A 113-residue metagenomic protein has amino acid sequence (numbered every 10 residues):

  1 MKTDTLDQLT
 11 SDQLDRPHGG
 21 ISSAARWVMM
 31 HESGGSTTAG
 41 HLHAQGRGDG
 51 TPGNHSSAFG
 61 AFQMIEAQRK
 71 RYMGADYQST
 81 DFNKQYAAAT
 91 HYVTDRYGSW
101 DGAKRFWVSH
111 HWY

Functional and structural regions predicted by a protein language model:
M1-G20: N-terminal secretory leader/proregion of peptide precursors and effectors
L14, S33-G34, G98: Generic structural signal for secondary-structure transition and capping sites
R16, G35, R71: Active-site micro-motifs of SAM-dependent methyltransferase domains
G20-S23, H55-S57: Extracellular/periplasmic catalytic domains that process cell-envelope and extracellular macromolecules
I21-G46, N83-V93, A103-V108: Short, functionally critical alpha-helical segments immediately adjacent to catalytic or ligand/cofactor-binding
T38, A44-M73: Substrate-binding/active-site groove segments that recognize and process beta-1,4-linked N-acetyl-hexosamine
F59-Y113: Catalytic and binding regions of secreted/periplasmic enzymes and modules that target cell-wall glycans
